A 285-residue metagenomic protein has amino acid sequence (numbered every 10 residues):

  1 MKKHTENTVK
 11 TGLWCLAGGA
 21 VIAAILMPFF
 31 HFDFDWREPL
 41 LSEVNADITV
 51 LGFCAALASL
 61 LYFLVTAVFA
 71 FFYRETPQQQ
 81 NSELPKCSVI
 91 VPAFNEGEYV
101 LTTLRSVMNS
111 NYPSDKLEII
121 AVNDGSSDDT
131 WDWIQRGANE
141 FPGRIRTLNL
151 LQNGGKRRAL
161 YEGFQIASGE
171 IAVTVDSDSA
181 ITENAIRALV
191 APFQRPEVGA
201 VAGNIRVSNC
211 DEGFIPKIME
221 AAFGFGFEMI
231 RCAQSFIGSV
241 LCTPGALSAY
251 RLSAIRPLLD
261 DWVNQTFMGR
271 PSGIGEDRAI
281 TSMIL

Functional and structural regions predicted by a protein language model:
M1-E83: N-terminal membrane-anchoring/stem segments of glycan-assembly enzymes
N81-L285: Non-transmembrane catalytic domains and loops of membrane-associated enzymes and transporters that build or traffic
